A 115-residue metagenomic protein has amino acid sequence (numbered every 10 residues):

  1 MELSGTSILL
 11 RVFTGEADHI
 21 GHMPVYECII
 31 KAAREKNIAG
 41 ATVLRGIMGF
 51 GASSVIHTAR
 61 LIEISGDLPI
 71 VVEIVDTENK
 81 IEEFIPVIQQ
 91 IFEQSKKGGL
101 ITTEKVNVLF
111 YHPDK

Functional and structural regions predicted by a protein language model:
M1-K115: Positively charged, small/polar-rich N-terminal and surface patches that mediate targeting and assembly and bind
